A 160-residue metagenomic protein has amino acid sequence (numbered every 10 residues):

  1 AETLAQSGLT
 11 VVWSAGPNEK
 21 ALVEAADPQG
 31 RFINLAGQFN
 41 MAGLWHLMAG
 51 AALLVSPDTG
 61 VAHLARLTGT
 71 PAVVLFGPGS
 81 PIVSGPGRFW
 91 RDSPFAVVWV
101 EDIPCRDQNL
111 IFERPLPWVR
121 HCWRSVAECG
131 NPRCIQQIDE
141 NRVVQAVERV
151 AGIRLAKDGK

Functional and structural regions predicted by a protein language model:
A1-I82: Donor-binding and catalytic core of enzymes assembling or modifying cell-surface/extracellular glycoconjugates
D27, N34-L35, R66-K157: Nucleotide-sugar donor-binding patch of glycosyltransferase catalytic domains
